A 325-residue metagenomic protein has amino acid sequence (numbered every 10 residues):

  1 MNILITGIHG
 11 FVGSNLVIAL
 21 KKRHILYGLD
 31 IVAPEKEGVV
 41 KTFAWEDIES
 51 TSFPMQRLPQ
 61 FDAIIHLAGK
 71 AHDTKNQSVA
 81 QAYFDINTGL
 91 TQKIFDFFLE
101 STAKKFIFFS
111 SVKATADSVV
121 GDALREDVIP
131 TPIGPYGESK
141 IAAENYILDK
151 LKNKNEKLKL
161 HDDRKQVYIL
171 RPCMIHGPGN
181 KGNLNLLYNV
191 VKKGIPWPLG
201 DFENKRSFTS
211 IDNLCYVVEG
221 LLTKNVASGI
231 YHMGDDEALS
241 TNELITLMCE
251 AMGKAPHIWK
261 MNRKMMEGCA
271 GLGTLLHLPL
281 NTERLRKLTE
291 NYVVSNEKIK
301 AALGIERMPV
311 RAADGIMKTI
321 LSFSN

Functional and structural regions predicted by a protein language model:
I3-R23: N-terminal Rossmann NAD(P)H-binding glycine-rich loop of SDR-like oxidoreductase domains
D47-G89, K93, F97: NAD(P)H-binding glycine-rich loop region in Rossmannoid oxidoreductase-like domains and their noncatalytic homologs
D85, V120-I175, P196-W197: Catalytic helix-loop patch of NAD(P)-dependent Rossmann-fold dehydrogenases
K93-P135, N155-E156: Conserved Rossmann-fold NAD(P)-dependent oxidoreductase catalytic core, especially the SDR/UDP-sugar
N180-L186, G200-L222, S228-G229: Substrate-positioning beta->alpha
I211, T246, C269-E306: Conserved C-terminal active-site "lid" loop/helix of NAD(P)H-dependent oxidoreductases that clamps the redox cofactor
K224-L280, I316-I320, S324: Mid/C-terminal beta-alpha module of Rossmann-like enzyme folds, strongest in SDR-family dehydrogenases/epimerases
K298-K300, E306, V310-N325: Amphipathic terminal alpha-helices
